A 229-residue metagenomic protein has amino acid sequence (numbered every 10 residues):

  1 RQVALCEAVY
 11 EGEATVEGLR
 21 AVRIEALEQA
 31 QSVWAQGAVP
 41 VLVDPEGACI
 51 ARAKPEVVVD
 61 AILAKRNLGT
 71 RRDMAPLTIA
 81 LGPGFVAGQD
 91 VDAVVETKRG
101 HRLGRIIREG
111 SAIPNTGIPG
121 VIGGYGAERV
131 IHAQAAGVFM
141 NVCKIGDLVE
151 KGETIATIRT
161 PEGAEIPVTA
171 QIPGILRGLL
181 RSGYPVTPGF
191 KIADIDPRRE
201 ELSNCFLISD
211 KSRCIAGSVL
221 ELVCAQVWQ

Functional and structural regions predicted by a protein language model:
R1-Q229: Well-ordered secondary-structure scaffolds
